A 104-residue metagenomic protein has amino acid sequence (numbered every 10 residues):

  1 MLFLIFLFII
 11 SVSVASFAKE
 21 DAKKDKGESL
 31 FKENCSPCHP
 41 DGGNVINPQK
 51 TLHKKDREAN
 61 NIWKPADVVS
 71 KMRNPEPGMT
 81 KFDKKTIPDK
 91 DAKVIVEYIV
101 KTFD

Functional and structural regions predicted by a protein language model:
M1-A22, K101-D104: N-terminal export/targeting leaders of redox proteins
S13, C35-S36, I87, F103: Short linear sequence elements within intrinsically disordered, low-complexity coil regions
K19, N60, K84-I87: Pocket-edge positions in alpha/beta enzyme catalytic cores
K24, E28, P40-S70: Gly/Gly-Pro-rich "capping" loops immediately C-terminal to redox-active cysteine motifs in periplasmic/lumenal
G27, K32-D41, I95, I99: The canonical Cys-X-X-Cys-His
I46-K55, K71-D104: Axial heme c-ligation environment in periplasmic c-type cytochrome domains
